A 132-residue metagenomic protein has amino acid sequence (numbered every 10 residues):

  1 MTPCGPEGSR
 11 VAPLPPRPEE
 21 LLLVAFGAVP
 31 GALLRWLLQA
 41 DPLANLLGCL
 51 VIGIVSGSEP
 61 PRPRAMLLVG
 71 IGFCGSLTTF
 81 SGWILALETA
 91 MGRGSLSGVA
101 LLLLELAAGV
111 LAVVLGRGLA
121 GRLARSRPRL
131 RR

Functional and structural regions predicted by a protein language model:
M1-R132: Membrane-interface helix-loop junctions in multi-pass transporters/channels
